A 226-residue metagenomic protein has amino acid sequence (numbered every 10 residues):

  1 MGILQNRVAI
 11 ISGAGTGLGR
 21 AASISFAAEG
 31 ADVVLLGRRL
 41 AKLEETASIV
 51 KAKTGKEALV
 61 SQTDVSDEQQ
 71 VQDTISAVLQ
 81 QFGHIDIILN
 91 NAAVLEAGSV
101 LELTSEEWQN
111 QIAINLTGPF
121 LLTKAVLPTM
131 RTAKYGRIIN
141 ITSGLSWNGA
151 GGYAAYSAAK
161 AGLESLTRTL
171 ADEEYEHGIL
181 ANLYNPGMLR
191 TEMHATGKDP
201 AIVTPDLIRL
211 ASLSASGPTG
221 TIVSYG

Functional and structural regions predicted by a protein language model:
G15-G17: Conserved glycine-rich cofactor-binding loop
S99-V100, E107-Q109: Substrate-binding pocket helix/loop in short-chain dehydrogenase/reductase
L101, N148-A154, A195-T196: Active-site loop immediately N-terminal to the catalytic Tyr-X3-Lys motif of short-chain dehydrogenase/reductase
T123, A159: Active-site helix of classical SDR
S143: Residue(s) in the substrate-gating loop at a strand-loop-helix junction that position the organic substrate next
N148, T169-I179: Active-site-adjacent segment of SDR/Rossmann-fold oxidoreductases
E176-I179, L183-Y184, T191, A195-G226: C-terminal helical subdomain
